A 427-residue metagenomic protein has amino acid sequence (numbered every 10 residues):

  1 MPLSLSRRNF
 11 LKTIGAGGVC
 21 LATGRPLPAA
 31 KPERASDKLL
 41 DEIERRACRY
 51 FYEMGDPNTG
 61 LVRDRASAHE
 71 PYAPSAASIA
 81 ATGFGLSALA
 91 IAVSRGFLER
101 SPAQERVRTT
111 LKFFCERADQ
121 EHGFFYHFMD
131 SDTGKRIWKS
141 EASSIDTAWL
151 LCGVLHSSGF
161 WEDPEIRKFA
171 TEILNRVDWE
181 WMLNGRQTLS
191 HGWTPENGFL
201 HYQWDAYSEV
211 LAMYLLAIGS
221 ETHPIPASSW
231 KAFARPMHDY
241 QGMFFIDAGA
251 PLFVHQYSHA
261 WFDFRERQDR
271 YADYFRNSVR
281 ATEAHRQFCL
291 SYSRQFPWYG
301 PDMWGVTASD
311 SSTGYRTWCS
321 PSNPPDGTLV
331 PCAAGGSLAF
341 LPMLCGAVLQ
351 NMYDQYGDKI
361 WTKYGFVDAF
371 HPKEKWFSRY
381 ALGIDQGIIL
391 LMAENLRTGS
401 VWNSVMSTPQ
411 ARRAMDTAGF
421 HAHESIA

Functional and structural regions predicted by a protein language model:
P2-L3, N9-A29: N-terminal export signals
P32-A427: Ser/Thr/Asn(+Pro)-rich, low-complexity disordered segments
